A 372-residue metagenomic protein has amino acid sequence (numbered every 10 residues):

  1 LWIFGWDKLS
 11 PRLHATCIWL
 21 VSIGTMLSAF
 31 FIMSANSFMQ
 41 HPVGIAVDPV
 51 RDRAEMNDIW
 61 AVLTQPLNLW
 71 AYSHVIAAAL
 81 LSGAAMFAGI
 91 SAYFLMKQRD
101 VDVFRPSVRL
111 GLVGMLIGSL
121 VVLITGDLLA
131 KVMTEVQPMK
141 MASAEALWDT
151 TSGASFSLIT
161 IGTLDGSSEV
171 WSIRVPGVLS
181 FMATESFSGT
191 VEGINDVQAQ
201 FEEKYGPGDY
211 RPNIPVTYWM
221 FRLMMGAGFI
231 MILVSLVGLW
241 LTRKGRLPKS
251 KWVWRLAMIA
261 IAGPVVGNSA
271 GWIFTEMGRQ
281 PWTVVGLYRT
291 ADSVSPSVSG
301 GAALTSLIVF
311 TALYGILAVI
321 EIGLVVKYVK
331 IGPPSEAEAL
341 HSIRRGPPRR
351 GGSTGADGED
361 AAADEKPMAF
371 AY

Functional and structural regions predicted by a protein language model:
L1-Y372: Polytopic transmembrane helical bundles with strong interfacial aromatic enrichment
